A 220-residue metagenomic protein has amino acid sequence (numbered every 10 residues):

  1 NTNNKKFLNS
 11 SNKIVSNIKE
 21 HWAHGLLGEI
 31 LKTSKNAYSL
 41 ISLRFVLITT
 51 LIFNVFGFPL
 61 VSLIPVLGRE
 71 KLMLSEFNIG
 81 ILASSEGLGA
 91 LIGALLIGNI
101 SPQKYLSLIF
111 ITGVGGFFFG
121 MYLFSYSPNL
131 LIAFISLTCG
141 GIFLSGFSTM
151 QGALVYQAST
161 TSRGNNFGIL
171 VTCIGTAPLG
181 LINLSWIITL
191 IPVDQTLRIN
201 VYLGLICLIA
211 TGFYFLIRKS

Functional and structural regions predicted by a protein language model:
N1-I18, I142-Q157: Juxtamembrane interface at the ends
N3-L47: Juxtamembrane intracellular "pre-TM" segments in multi-pass secondary transporters
I18-K19, A37-Y38, T49-L51, I81-L82 (+1 more regions): A short, structure-level motif marking secondary-structure boundaries and short turns
E20-L27, V61, S85, R163: Short, structured helix-loop boundary elements
L31, I64, R69-S220: C-terminal transmembrane bundle of multi-pass solute transporters/carriers
Y38-F58, T138: Pair of pore-lining "gating" transmembrane helices in MFS-fold secondary transporters
T50-V61, L144, A177-P178: Conserved extracellular-gate-facing transmembrane-helix segments in secondary transporters
